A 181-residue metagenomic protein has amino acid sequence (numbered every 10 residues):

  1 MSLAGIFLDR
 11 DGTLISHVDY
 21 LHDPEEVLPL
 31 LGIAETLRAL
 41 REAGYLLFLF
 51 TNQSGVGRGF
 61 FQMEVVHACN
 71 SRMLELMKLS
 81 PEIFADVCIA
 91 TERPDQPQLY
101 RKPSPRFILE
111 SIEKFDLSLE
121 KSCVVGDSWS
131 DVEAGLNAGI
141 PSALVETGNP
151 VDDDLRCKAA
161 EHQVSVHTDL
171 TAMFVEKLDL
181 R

Functional and structural regions predicted by a protein language model:
M1-F48: Active-site neighborhood of HAD-like aspartate-dependent phosphohydrolases
D9-D11, N52, D127, D131: Acidic active-site catalytic centers that drive phospho-/nucleotidyl reactions and related ester hydrolyses
T13, T51, T147: Ser/Thr-centric signal marking residues that sit in or immediately flank functional binding/regulatory motifs
L14-S16, G57, D131: Catalytic P-loop NTPase motifs of RecA-like helicase/translocase cores
V18, D23, G55-F60, R93-Q98 (+1 more regions): A short acidic, helix-capping loop that chelates divalent metal ions and anchors anionic groups
I33, L37-N70, I83-Q96, G135: Substrate-recognition element of Asp-dependent hydrolases with the DxDx(T/V) motif
E64-A85, R93-V124, S128-R181: Asp-based, Mg2+/Mn2+-dependent phosphohydrolase catalytic module
